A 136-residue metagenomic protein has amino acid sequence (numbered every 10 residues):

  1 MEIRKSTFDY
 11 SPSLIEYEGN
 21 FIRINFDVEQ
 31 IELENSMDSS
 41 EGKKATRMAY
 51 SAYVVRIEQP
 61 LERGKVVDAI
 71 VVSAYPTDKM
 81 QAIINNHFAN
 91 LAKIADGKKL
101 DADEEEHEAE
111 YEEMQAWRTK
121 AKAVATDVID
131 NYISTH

Functional and structural regions predicted by a protein language model:
E2-H136: A preference for well-ordered globular domain cores that mediate specific macromolecular interactions or catalysis
